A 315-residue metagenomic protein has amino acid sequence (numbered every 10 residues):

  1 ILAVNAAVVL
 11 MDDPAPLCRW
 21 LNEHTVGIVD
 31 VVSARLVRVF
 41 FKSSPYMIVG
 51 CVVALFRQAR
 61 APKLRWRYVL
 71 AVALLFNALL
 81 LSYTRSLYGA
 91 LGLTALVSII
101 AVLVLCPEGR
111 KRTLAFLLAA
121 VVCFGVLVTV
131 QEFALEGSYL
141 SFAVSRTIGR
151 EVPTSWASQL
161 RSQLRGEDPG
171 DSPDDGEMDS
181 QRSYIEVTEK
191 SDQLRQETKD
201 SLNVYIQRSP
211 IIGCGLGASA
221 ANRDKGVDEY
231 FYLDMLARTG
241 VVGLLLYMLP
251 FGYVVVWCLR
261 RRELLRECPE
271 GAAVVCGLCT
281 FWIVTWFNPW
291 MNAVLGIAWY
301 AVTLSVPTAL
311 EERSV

Functional and structural regions predicted by a protein language model:
I1-L21, V37-C106, T129, Y253: Alpha-helical transmembrane segments of multi-pass inner-membrane proteins
V31-G50, L236-G240, F287-A298: Membrane-interface micro-motifs in multi-pass membrane enzymes
F56-L70, C106-T113, V255-V275, E312-R313: Membrane-interface helix-loop-helix junctions at transmembrane boundaries of multi-pass membrane enzymes, predominantly
L75, R238, V256-F287, V306-P307: Loop-to-helix entry and N-terminal half of a specific, functionally important transmembrane alpha helix in multi-pass
S82-A90, G226-E229, F287-W299: Membrane-interface catalytic loops of GT-C/OST-like multi-pass glycosylation enzymes that act
A95-L96, A273-T285, P289-V315: Transmembrane alpha-helices of multi-pass inner-membrane enzymes
V102-E186, V204-R208: A membrane-periplasm/extracellular boundary helix in multi-pass inner-membrane enzymes that assemble envelope glycans
S172-V241: Long extracytoplasmic/lumenal interhelical loops at the membrane interface of multi-pass membrane proteins
